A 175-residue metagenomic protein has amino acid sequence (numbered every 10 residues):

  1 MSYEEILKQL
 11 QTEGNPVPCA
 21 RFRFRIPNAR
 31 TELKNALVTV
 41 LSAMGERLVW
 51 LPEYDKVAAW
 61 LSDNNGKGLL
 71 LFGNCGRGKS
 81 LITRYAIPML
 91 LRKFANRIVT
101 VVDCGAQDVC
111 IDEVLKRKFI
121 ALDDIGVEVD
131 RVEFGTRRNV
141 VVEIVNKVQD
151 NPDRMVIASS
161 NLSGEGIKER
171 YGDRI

Functional and structural regions predicted by a protein language model:
M1-N65: A short, basic N-terminal segment
S2-Q9, P88, V127-I175: Replace "adjacent to P-loop NTPase cores in ATP/GTP-dependent enzymes" with "adjacent to NTP-binding cores
N64-N65, V114-K116, D150-D153: Short loop/turn elements that form and flank the Walker-type P-loop nucleotide-binding site in RecA-like NTPase cores
L69-L71: Hydrophobic anchor at the beta1->P-loop junction of P-loop NTPases
N74-C75: P-loop (Walker A) phosphate-binding loop of NTP-binding proteins
K79: Conserved lysine of the Walker
I82, A86: Hydrophobic positions on the alpha1 helix immediately C-terminal to the Walker A/P-loop
P88-E128: AAA+/P-loop NTPase substrate/partner-engagement loops
